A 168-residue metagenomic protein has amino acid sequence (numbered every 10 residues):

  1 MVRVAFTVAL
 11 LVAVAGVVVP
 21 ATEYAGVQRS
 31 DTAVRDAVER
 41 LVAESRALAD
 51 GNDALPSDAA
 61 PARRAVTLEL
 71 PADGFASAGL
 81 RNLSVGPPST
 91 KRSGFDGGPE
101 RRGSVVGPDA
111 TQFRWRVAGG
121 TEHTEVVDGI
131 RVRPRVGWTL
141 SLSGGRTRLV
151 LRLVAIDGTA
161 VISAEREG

Functional and structural regions predicted by a protein language model:
M1-D50: Hydrophobic alpha-helical segments
L11-V14, E23, V27, L55-A59 (+2 more regions): Generic structural signal for short, flexible, solvent-exposed coil/loop and linker residues
V18, D58, L83-P87: General N-terminal targeting signals
D50-G74: Short, glycine/small-hydrophobic-rich surface segments
L70-G168: Intrinsically disordered, low-complexity regions enriched in Pro/Ser/Thr/Gly and acidic residues
